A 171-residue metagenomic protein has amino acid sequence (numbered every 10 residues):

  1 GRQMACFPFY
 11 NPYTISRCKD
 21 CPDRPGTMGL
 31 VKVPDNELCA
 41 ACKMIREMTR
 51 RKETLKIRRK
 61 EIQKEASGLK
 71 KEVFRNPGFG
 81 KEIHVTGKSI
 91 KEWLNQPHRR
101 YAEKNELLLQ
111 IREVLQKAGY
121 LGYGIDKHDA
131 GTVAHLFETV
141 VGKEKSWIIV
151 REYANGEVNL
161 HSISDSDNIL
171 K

Functional and structural regions predicted by a protein language model:
R2-T27, P34-E37, A41-K171: Ribonuclease/tRNase effector modules and their secretory precursors
